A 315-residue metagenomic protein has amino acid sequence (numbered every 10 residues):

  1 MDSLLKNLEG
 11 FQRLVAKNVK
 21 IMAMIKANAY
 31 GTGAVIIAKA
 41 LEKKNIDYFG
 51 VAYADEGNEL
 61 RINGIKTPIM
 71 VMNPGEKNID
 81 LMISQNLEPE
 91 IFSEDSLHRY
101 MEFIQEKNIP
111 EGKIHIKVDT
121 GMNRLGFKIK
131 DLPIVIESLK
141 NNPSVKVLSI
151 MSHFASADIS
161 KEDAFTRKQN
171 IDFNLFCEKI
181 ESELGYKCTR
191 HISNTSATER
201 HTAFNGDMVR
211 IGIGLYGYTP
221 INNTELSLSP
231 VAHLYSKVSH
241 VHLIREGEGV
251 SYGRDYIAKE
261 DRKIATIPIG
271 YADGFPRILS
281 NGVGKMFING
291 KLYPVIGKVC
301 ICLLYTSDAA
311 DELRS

Functional and structural regions predicted by a protein language model:
M1-L8: Positively charged, low-complexity intrinsically disordered leader regions
L4, K26, L60, I116 (+5 more regions): Conserved, mostly hydrophobic/aromatic
L8-V19: Glycine-rich phosphate/diphosphate-binding loops that line cofactor/substrate pockets in enzymes
V19-T189: Active-site-proximal beta-alpha core segment in soluble small-molecule metabolic enzymes
N170-E260: Anionic-ligand-binding alpha/beta catalytic cores of soluble enzymes and soluble regulatory domains that recognize
H233-Y293: Charged (often Lys/Glu-rich) extended helix/loop segments that serve as interaction or gating elements
G297-K298: A C-terminal functional module that forms or caps the active site or interfaces directly with catalytic machinery
Y305-L313: Conserved small/polar residues in nucleotide/adenosyl-binding loops
